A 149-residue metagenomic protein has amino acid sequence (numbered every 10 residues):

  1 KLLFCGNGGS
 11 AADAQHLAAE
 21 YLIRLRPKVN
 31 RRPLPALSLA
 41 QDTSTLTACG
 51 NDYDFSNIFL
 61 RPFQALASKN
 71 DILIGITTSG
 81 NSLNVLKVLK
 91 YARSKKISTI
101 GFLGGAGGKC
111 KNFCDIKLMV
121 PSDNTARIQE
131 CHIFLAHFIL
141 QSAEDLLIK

Functional and structural regions predicted by a protein language model:
K1-A67: Glycine-rich, small/polar surface segments that engage phosphate groups of diverse ligands
K1-C5, K69-G80: A short, small-residue-rich loop immediately preceding and capping a beta-strand
S10-Q15, N81-V88: Short glycine/serine/threonine-rich phosphate/pyrophosphate-binding segments that cradle anionic phosphate groups
A40, T77, L103, L118-A126: Short beta->alpha connector loops at strand-helix junctions that form conserved, small/polar/Pro-enriched
A65, A126-K149: A charged, well-structured terminal subsegment
N70, K96-I97: Glycine-centered short loops/turns at secondary-structure junctions
L73, T99, K117-L118: Short, well-ordered beta-strand core segments
F102-C114: Short, glycine/polar-rich helix-capping loops at beta-to-alpha or helix-loop-helix junctions that flank or form
